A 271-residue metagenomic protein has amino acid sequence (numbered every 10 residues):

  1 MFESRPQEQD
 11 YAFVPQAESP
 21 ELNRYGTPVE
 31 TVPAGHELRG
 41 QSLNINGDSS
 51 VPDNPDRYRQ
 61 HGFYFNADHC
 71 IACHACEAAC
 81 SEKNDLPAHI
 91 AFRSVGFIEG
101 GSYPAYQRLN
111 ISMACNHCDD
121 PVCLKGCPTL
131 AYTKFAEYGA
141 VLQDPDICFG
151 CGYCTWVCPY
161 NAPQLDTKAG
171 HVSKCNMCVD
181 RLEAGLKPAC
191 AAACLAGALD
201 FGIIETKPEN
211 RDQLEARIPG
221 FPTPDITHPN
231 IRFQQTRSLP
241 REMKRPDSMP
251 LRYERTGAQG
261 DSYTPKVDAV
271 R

Functional and structural regions predicted by a protein language model:
M1-R271: Non-ligating segments of multi-cofactor redox enzymes
